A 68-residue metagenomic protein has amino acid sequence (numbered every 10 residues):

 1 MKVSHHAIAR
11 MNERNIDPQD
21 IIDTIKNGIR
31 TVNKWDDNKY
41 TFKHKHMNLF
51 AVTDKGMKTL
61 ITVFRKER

Functional and structural regions predicted by a protein language model:
M1-R68: Ribonuclease/tRNase effector modules and their secretory precursors
